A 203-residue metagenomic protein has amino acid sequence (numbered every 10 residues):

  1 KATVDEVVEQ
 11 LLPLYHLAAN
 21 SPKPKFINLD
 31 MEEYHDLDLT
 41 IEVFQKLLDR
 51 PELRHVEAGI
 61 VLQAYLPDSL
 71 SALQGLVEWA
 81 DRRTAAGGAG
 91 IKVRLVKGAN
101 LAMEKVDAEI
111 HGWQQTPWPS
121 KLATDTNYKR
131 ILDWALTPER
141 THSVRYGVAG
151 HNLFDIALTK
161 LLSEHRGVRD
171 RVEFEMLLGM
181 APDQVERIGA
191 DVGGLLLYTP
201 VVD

Functional and structural regions predicted by a protein language model:
K1-D203: Positively charged, amphipathic and often flexible ligand-engagement surfaces
